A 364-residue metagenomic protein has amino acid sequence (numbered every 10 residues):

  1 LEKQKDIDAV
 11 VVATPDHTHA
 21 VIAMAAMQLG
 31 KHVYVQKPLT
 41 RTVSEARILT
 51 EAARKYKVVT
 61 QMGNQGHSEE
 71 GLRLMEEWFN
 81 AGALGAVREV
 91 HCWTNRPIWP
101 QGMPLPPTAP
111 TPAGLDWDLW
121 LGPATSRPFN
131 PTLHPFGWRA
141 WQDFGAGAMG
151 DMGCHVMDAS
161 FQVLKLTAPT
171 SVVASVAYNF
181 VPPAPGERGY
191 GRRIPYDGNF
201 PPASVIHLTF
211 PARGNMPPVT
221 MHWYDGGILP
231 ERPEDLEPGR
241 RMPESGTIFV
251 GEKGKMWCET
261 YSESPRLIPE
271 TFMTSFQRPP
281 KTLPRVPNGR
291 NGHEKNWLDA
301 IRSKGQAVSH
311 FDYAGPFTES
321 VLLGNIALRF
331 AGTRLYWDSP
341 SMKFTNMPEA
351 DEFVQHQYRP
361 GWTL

Functional and structural regions predicted by a protein language model:
L1-V12: A structured beta-alpha segment of the ubiquitous adenosine-cofactor-binding alpha/beta core
V10, D16, M27: Mobile, glycine-rich extracellular loop/lid and propeptide segments that shape or gate substrate/ligand access
A13-T18, L39-R41, A46, Q65-E69 (+4 more regions): Short, solvent-exposed turn/loop segments enriched in Gly/Ser/Thr/Pro and often Arg
A20-S68, G82, G332: Beta-strand-loop-alpha-helix segment that lines the small-molecule cofactor/substrate pocket of alpha/beta enzymes
E51-V58, L74-V87, P104, T108-T111: Basic phosphate/pyrophosphate-binding loop/patch that engages nucleotide-derived ligands
G85-H91, A327-K343, F353-L364: C-terminal capping/lid region of NAD(P)-dependent oxidoreductase domains
H91-L133, Q355-Q357: Core domains of carbohydrate- and sulfate-ester-processing enzymes
A113-D299, G305, T318-I326, F330-P340 (+2 more regions): Glycine-rich, aromatic-lined ligand/substrate-binding cores of catalytic and carbohydrate-binding domains
